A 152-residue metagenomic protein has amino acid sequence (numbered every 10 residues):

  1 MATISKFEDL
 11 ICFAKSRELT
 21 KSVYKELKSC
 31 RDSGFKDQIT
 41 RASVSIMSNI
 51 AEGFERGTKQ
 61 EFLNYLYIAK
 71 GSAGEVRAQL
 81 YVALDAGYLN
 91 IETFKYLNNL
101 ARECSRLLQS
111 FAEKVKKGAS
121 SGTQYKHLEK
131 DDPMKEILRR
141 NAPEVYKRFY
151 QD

Functional and structural regions predicted by a protein language model:
M1-D152: Amphipathic alpha-helical assembly/interaction segments
